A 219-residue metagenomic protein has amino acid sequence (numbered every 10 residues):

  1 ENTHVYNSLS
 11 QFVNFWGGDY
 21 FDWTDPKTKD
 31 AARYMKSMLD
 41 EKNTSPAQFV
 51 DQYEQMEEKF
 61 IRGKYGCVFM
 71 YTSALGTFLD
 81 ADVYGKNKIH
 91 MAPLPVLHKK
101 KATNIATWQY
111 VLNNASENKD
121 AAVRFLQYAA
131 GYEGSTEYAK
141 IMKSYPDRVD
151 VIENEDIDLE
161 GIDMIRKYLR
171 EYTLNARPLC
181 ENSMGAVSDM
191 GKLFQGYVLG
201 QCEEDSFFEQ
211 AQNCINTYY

Functional and structural regions predicted by a protein language model:
E1-W23, K36, Y65: Extracytoplasmic/periplasmic solute-binding protein
S10, A32-D40, E57, I61-R62 (+8 more regions): Non-transmembrane alpha-helical segments in soluble domains of secreted/periplasmic/extracellular proteins
Y20-V50, L94: Glycine-centered hinge/linker elements that transmit conformational signals in sensory and ligand-binding systems
D40-T44, A81-Y145, K192-Q195, L199: Extracytoplasmic/periplasmic substrate-recognition and gating elements
A47-I61: Short helix-initiation/N-cap motifs at beta->coil->alpha
Y53, M70-F78, W108: Beta->alpha turn/N-cap motifs
G66-Y71, H90: Paired acidic/hydrophobic, glycine-rich loop segments that form the ligand-binding mouth/hinge of periplasmic-binding
I89-A92, A139-G196: Long, aromatic- and glycine/proline-rich binding clefts that accommodate carbohydrate-like moieties
